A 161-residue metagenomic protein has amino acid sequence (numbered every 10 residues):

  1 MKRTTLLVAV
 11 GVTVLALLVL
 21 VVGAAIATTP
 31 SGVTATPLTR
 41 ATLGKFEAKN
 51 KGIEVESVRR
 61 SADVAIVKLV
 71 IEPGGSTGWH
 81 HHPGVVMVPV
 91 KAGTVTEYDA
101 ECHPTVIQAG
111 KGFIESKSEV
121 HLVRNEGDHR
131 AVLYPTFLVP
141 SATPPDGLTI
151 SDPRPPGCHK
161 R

Functional and structural regions predicted by a protein language model:
K2-G11, A16-D63, I150-R161: A short, N-terminal "cap"/entry segment at the start of jelly-roll beta-barrel domains of the cupin/DSBH fold
R59-A62, G74-P89: A short beta-loop-beta micro-motif enriched in histidine and acidic residues
I66-K68, M87, P104, G112-I114 (+1 more regions): Conserved hydrophobic/aromatic beta-strand scaffold that supports enzyme active sites
L69-G75, T94, D99, F137: Sec/Tat-exported extracytoplasmic proteins
I71-E72, A100-S118: Short acidic-glycine-tyrosine-enriched beta hairpin
S76-G78, T96, F113-R124: Histidine-centered metal-chelating micro-motifs
H82-E101, K111: Glycine- and acidic-residue-biased ligand/ion/polar-headgroup-sensing regions
H103, K117-P144: Ligand-binding loop in jelly-roll beta-barrel domains
